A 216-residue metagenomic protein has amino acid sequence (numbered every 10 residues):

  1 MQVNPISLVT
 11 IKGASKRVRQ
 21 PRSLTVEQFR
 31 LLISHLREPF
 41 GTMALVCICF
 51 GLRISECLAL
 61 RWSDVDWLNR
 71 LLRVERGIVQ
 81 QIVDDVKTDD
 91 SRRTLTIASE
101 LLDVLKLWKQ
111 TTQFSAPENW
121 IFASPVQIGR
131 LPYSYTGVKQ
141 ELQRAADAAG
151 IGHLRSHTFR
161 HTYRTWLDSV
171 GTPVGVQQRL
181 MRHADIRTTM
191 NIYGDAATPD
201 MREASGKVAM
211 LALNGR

Functional and structural regions predicted by a protein language model:
M1-L60, L68, S91, E100-D103 (+3 more regions): Basic, Lys/Arg- and aromatic-enriched nucleic-acid-binding interface segment
Q2-V3, D64-N69, H153, T172-I192: Short, polar N-cap/turn motifs at the start of nucleic acid-interacting alpha helices
V9, L60, E141, L180 (+1 more regions): Residues in the recognition helix of alpha-helical DNA-binding motifs
S15-R17, S23, F40, I78 (+1 more regions): Catalytic-site neighborhood detector that most strongly recognizes the C-terminal catalytic loop/helix of tyrosine
R30-G41, F50, L95, K109-W120 (+3 more regions): Short, basic (Lys/Arg/His-rich) helix/loop patches that form interaction surfaces in the mid-to-C-terminal regions
S34, N69, Q80-D103, Q110 (+4 more regions): C-terminal secondary-structure termini that scaffold catalytic or DNA-interacting sites
R73-V79, S169: Secondary-structure transition/turn motif
